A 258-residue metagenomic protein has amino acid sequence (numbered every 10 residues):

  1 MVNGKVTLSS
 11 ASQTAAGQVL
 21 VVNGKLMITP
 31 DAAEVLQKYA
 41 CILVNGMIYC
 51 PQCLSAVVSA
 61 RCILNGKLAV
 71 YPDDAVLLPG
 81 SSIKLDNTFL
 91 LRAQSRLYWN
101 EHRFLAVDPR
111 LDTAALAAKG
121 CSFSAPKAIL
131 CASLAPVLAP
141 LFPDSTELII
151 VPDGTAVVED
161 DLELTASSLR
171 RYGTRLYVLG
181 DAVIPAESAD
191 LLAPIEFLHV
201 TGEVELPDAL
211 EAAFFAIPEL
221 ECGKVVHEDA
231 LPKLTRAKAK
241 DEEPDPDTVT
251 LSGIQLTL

Functional and structural regions predicted by a protein language model:
M1-T7, L20-V21, L78-L85: Long, charge-patterned amphipathic interaction tracts in eukaryotic proteins
G4, Q52, N100-D112, S124-L134 (+1 more regions): Terminal non-domain segments
T7-V19, P30-I42, M47, C53-I63 (+10 more regions): Short, T/G/N/S-enriched strand-turn elements that build extracellular solenoid repeat scaffolds
N23-K25, L179-D181: Extracellular/lumenal glycan-associated surfaces
I48, L176-V178, V204: Fold-core signature of tandem repeat domains
T88-S95, N100-E101, E221-L258: Long terminal segments
D153-L162, Y172-G173, A239-E242, D247 (+1 more regions): Long, positively charged binding patches that form subdomain-scale interaction surfaces for polyanionic ligands
